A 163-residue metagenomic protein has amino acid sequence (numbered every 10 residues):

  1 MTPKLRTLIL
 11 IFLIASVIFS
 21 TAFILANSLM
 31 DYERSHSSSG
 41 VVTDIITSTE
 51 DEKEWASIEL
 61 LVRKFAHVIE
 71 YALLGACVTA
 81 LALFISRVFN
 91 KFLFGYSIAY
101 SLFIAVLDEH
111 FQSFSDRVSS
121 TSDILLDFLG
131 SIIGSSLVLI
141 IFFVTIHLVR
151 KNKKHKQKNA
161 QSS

Functional and structural regions predicted by a protein language model:
T2-A76: "…centered on the first transmembrane helix and the immediately adjacent amphipathic helix/loop
T2-R6, I85-F92: Membrane-interface helix-boundary motifs at transmembrane edges
L8-S16, F92-Y100, S122, L126 (+1 more regions): Alpha-helical transmembrane segments of integral membrane proteins
F19-I24, L93-S113: Small-polar-interrupted transmembrane alpha-helices in polytopic inner-membrane proteins
E59, R63, A72, Y100 (+2 more regions): Active-site alpha-helix of zinc metalloproteases
E70-I85, S131-I146: Membrane-interfacial alpha-helical segments at the cytosolic side of multi-pass membrane proteins
A105-L129: Interfacial helix-loop-helix junctions of multi-pass membrane proteins
R150-S163: Membrane-interfacial, low-structure loops and terminal tails that flank and connect transmembrane helices in multi-pass
